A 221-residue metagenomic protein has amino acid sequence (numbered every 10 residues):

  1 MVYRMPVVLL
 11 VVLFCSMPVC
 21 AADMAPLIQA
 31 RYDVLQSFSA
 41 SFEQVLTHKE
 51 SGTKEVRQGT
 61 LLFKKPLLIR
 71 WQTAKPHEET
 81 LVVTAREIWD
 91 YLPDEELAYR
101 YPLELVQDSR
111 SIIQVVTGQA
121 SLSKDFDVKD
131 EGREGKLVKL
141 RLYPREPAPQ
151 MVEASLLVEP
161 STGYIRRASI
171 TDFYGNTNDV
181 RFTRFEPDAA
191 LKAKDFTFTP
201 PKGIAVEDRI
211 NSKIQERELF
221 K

Functional and structural regions predicted by a protein language model:
M1-M5: Positively charged n-region of N-terminal signal peptides that target proteins for export
P6-S16: Bacterial N-terminal signal peptides
M17-A21: Sec/Tat signal peptide C-region and signal peptidase I cleavage site
A22-H48, G52-K54, V82, Y91-V152 (+1 more regions): Flexible, processing/modification-adjacent segments and terminal tails in exported/periplasmic/extracellular proteins
K49, R70, H77-E79, L97 (+3 more regions): Short beta-strands and strand-coil junctions in structured, solvent-facing domains, enriched
T60-R110, N178-D179: An acidic-aromatic
S121-D208: Gly/Pro-enriched, hydrophobic low-complexity segments that function as extracytoplasmic propeptides/linkers
E207-F220: Short, low-complexity, Pro/Ser/Thr/Gly-rich segments in the mature regions of secreted, periplasmic
